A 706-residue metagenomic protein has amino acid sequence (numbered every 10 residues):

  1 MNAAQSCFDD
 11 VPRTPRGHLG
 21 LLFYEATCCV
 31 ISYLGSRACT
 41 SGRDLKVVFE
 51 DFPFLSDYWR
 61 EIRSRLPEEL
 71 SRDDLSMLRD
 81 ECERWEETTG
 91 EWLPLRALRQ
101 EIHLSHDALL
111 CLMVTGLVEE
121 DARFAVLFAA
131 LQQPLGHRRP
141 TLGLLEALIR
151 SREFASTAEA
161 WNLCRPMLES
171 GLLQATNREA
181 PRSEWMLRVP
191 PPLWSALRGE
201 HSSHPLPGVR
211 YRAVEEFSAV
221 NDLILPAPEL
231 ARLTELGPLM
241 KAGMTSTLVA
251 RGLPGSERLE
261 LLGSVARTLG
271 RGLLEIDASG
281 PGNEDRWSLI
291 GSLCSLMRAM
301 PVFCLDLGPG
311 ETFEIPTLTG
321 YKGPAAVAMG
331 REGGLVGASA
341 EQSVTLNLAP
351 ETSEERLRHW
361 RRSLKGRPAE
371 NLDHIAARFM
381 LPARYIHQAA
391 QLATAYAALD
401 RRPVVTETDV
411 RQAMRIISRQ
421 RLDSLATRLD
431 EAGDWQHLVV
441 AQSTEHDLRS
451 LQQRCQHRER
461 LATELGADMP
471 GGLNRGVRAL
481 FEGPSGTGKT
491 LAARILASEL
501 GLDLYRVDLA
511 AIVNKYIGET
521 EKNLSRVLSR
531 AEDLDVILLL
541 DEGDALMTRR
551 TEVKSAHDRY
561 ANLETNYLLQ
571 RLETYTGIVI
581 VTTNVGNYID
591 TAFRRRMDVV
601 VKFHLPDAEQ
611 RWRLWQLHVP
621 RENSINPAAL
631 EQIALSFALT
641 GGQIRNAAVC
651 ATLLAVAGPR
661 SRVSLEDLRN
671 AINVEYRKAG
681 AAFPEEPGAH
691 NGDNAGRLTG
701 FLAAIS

Functional and structural regions predicted by a protein language model:
M1-G366, H374, E675, A679 (+1 more regions): Intrinsically disordered, low-complexity N-terminal extensions of AAA+/P-loop NTPases that precede the structured
R84-T88, E101-I102, L135-R138, E153-W161 (+10 more regions): Conserved phosphate/pyrophosphate-binding and hydrolysis machinery centered on Walker-type P-loop NTPases, extending
P94-L98, E215-D222, E341, T345 (+4 more regions): Short hinge/gating elements
E120-D121, F379-T408, S636-E666, N673-K678: AAA+ ATPase "lid" subdomain C-terminal helix
V189-D222, P226, E407-L438, Q442 (+4 more regions): Conserved ASCE P-loop NTPase core motifs with emphasis on AAA+ ATPases
E229-R367, E445-R449, Q453-I633: Walker A/P-loop NTP-binding motif of AAA+ ATPase domains
R367-M380, L429-G433, M547-R549, R595 (+2 more regions): Short conserved motifs of the RecA-like P-loop NTPase core
Q420-T487, L491-I495, E499, S529-D533 (+1 more regions): C-terminal engagement/docking regions of AAA+ P-loop ATPases
